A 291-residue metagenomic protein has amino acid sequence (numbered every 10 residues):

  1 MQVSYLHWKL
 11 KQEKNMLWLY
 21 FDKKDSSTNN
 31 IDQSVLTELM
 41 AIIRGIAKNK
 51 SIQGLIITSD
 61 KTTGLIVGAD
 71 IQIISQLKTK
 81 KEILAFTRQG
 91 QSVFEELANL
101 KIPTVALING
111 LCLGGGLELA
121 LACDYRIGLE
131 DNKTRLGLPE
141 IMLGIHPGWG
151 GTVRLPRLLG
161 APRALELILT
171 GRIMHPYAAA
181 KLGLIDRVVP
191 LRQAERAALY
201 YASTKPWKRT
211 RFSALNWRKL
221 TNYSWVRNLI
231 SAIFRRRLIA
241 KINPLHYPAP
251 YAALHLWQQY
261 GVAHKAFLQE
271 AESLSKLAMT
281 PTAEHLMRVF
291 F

Functional and structural regions predicted by a protein language model:
M1-T58, E95: Conserved CoA-thioester-binding segment of acyl-CoA-metabolizing enzymes
Q2-D22, L121, I168-S273, M287-F291: Amphipathic alpha-helical segments at domain termini/boundaries
I57, D70, L119-A120, A179: Hydrophobic/aromatic residues within transmembrane alpha-helices of multi-pass small-molecule transporters
S59-V93, C112, M142-G144: Glycine- (often His-adjacent) and acidic-residue-rich active-site loop that binds/positions the CoA thioester
T79, G160, P190-L191: Helix-capping/helix-break motifs at membrane-protein junctions, especially on the cytosolic side just before or after
Q91, E96-L143, P147: Glycine-rich beta-to-alpha active-site loop
G151-P162: Hydrophobic, secondary-structure "cap" segments at the distal end of domains
